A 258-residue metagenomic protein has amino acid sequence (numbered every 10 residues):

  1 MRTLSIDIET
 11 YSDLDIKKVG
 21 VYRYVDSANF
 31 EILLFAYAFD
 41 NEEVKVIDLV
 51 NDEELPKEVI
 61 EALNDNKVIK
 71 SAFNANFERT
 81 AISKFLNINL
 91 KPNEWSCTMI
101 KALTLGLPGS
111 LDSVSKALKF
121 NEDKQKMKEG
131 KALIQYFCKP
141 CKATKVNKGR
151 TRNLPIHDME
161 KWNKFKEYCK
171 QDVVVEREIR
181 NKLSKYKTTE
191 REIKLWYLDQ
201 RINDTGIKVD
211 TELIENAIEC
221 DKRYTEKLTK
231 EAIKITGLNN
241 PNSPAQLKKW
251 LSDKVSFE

Functional and structural regions predicted by a protein language model:
M1-T10, L14-I16, L34-A36, A132-E258: Conserved "right-hand" nucleotidyltransferase catalytic core of DNA-directed polymerases
I8-L14, R23-V25, N74: Ser/Thr-glycine-rich phosphate-binding loops at phosphate-binding pockets of nucleotides, nucleotide cofactors
D13-K17, V46-L49: Cytochrome P450 core scaffold surrounding the K-helix E-X-X-R motif and the conserved "meander" helix-loop region
I16-L33: A short alpha/beta connector and helix-capping loop motif
Y24, S113-L118, K227, A232: Generic alpha-helical propensity signal that fires on short helical segments and nearby coil/disordered stretches
F30-L33, Y37, N41-S184: Active-site-proximal helix-loop-helix substrate-binding element of RNase H-like nuclease domains
